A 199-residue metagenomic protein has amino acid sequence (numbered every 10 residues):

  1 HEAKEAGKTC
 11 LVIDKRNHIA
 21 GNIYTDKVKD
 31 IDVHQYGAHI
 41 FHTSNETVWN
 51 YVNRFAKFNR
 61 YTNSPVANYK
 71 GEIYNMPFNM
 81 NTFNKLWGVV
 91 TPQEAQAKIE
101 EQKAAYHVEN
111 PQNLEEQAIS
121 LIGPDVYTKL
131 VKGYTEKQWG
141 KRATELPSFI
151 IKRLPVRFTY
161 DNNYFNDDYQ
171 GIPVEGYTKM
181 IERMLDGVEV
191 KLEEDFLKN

Functional and structural regions predicted by a protein language model:
E2-K29: Glycine-rich FAD pyrophosphate-binding loop
A6, R54-F55, L121, G187: Structured helix-beta-strand junction loops
T9, D32, K57, E189-K191: Conserved beta-strand segments of alpha/beta enzyme cores
I13-K15, T43-S44, E175, L192-E194: Short His-Asn-centered micro-motif
A20-G21, V28-Y36, E193-N199: Central helical "cap/lid" subdomain
K29-A105: Dinucleotide-binding Rossmann-like beta1-alpha1 core, especially the glycine-rich loop that anchors the ADP
E72-Y74, N81-N199: Active-site/ligand-binding neighborhood in enzyme catalytic cores
